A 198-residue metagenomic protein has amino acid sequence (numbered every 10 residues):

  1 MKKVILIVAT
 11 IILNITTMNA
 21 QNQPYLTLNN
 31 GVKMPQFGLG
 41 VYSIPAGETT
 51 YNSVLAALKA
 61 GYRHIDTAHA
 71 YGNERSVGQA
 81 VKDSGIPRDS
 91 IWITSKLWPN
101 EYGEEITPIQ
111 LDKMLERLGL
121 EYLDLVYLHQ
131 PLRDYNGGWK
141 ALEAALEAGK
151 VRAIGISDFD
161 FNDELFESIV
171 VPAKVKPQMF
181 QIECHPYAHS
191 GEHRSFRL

Functional and structural regions predicted by a protein language model:
M1-N22: Bacterial Sec-dependent N-terminal signal peptides
Q21-I91: N-terminal binding-site loop/beta-alpha segment at the start of enzyme catalytic domains that lines or forms
L39, A57, I65, V77 (+7 more regions): Conserved, mostly hydrophobic/aromatic
I44-E48, D66-S76, N100-E105, Q130-N136 (+1 more regions): Acidic-and-aromatic substrate-binding clefts and catalytic sites of carbohydrate-active enzymes
I44-L58, Y102-L118, G137, F161-S168 (+1 more regions): Short, acidic/polar
R88-E101, D124-P131: A short, structured active-site edge motif that brings together acidic residues
T107-Y127, A144-A148: CE4/NodB-like, metal-dependent polysaccharide N-deacetylase domain that modifies extracellular/periplasmic N-acetylated
P131-L198: Beta/alpha (TIM)-barrel catalytic core signal, keyed to glycine-rich beta->alpha loops juxtaposed to Asp/Glu that bind
